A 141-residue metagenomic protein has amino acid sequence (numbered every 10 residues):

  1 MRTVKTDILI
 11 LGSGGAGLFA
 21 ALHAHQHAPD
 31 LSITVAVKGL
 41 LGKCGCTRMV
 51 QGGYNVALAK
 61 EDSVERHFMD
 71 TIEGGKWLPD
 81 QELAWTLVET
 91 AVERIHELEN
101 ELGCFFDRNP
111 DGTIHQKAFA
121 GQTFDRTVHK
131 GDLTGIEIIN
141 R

Functional and structural regions predicted by a protein language model:
T3-T6: Core beta-strand elements of the Rossmann-like FAD/NAD(P) dinucleotide-binding domain in flavoenzyme oxidoreductases
I8-V35: N-terminal Rossmann-like FAD-binding beta1-loop-alpha1 element of flavoenzymes
L31-S32, V37-R141: Conserved N-terminal/central alpha/beta ligand/cofactor-binding core
